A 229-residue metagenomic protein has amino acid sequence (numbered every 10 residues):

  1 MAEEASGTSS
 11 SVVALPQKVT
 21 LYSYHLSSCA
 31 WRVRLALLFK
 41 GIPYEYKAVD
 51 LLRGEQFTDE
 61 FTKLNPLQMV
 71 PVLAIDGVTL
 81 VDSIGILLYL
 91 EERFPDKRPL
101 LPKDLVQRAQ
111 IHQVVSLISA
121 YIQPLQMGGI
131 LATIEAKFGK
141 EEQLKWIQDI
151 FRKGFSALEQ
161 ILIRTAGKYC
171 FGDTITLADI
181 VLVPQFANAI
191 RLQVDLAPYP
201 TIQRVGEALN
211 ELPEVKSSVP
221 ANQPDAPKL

Functional and structural regions predicted by a protein language model:
A2-K145, D149: GST-like domain detector, emphasizing the conserved glutathione-binding G-site in the N-terminal thioredoxin-like
Y24, D50, L177, N222-Q223: Short, solvent-exposed turn/loop segments enriched in Gly/Ser/Thr/Pro and often Arg
W31, G54, G206, A226-P227: Generic structural signal for helix capping and beta-alpha/helix-loop junctions
Y46, V70, P198, S218-V219: A generic structural-conservation signal
V106, V114, I118-E211, S217: GST-like fold's C-terminal all-alpha helical module
V215-L229: C-terminal helix/juxtamembrane-tail motif
